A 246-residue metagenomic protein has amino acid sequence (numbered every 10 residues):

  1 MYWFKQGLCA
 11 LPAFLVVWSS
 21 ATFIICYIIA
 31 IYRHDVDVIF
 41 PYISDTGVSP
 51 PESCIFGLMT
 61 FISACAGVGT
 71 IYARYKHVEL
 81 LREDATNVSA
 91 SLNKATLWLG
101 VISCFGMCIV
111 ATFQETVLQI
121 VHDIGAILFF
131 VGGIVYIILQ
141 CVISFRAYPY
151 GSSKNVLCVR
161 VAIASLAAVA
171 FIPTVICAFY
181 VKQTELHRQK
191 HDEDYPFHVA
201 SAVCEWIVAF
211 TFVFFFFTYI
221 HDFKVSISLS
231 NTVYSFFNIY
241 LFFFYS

Functional and structural regions predicted by a protein language model:
M1-E79, L92-G106, T112-E115, L128-F145 (+3 more regions): Early transmembrane alpha-helices of polytopic membrane proteins
E79-L92, L118, Y148-V156: Membrane-interface helix-boundary motifs at transmembrane edges
T86, K190-H198: Short, charged/polar, low-complexity loop and linker segments that flank or interrupt alpha-helical bundles
I124-A126: Alpha-helical bundle protein-protein interaction modules that mediate dimerization/oligomerization and scaffolding
N238-S246: Intrinsically disordered, low-complexity cytosolic terminal tails
